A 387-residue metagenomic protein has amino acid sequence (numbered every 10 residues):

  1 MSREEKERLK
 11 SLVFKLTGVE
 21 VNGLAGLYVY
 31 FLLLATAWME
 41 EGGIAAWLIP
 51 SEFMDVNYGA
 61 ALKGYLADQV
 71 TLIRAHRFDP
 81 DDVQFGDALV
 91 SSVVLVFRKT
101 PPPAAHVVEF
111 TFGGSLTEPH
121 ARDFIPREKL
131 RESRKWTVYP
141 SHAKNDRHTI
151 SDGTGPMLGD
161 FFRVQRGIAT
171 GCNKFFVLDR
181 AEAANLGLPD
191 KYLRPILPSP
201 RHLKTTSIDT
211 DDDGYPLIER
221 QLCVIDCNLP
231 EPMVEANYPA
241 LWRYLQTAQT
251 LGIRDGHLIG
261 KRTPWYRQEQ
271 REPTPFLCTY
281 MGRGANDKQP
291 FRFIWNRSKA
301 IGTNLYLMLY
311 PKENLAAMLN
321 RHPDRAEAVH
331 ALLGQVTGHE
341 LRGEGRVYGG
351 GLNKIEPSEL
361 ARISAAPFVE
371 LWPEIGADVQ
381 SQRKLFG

Functional and structural regions predicted by a protein language model:
M1-F176: Signature of N6-adenine DNA methyltransferases within the class I
D146-F386: Polybasic, glycine- and aromatic-enriched phosphate-binding surface used to engage nucleic acids
